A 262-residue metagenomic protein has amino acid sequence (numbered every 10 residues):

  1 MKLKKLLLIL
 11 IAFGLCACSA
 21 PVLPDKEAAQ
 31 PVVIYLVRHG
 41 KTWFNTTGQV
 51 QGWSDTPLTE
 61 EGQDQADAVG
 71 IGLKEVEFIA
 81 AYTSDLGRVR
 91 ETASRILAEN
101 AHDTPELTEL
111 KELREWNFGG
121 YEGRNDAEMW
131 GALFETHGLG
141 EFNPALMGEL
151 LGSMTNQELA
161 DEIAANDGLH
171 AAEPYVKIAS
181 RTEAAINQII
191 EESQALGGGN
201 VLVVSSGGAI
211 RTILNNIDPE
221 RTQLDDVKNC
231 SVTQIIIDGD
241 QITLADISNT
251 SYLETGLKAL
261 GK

Functional and structural regions predicted by a protein language model:
M1-L7: Bacterial N-terminal signal peptides that target proteins for export
G14-A17: C-terminal motif of bacterial Sec signal peptides marking the signal peptidase cleavage site
A20-V32, F118-D126, E191-G199, T212-K262: Acidic, low-complexity terminal tails and accessory targeting/binding regions of phosphate-metabolizing enzymes
L23-T104, Y175: Active-site-proximal alpha-helix that buttresses catalytic centers in soluble enzyme cores
V32-R38, Y82, T108, L196-S205: Beta-strand elements within well-structured catalytic alpha/beta cores of enzymes that handle phosphate/sulfate esters
G70-G152, D225-K228: Phosphate-coordination/substrate-recognition cap region in phosphate-metabolizing enzymes
H137-K177: Short glycine/proline- and acidic residue-enriched helix-loop micro-motifs that form flexible lids or anion-recognition
T182-E183, I190-A195, N200-G208: His/acidic metal-ligating clusters that form di-metal
